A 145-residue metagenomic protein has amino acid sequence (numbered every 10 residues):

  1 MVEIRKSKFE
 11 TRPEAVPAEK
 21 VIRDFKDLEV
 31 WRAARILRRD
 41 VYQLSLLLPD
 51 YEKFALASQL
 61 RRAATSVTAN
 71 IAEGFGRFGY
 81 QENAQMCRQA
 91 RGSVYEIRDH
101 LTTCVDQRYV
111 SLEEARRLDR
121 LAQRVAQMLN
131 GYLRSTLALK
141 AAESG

Functional and structural regions predicted by a protein language model:
M1-G145: Amphipathic alpha-helical assembly/interaction segments
